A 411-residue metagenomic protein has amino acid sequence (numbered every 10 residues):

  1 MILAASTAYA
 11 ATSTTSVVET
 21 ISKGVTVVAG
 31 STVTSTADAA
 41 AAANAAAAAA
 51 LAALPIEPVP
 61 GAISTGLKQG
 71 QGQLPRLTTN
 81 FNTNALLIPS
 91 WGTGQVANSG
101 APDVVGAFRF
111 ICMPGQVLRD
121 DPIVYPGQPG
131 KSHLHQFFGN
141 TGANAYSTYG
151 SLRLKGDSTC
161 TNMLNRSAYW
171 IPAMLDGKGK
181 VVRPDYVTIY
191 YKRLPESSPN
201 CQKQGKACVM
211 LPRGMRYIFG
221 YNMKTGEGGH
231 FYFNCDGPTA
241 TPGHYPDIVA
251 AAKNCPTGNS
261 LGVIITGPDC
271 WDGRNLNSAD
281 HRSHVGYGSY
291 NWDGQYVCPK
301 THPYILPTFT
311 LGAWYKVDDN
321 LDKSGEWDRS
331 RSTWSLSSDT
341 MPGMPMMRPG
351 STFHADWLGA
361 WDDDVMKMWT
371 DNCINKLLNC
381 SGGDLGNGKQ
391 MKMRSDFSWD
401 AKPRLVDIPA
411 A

Functional and structural regions predicted by a protein language model:
M1-T14: Fungal secretory targeting signals
A4, V27-G30, Y191: Intrinsic disorder/low-complexity segments, especially N-terminal tails and targeting/processing regions
Y9-A11, A41, A48: Compositionally biased low-complexity segments, especially N-terminal hydrophobic helices that form the hydrophobic
T12-A37: Extracellular mucin-like PTS domains
A43, A47-S132, Q136-I265, D272-A411: Primary mode marks residue(s) on the alpha4-beta5-alpha5 output face of response regulator receiver
